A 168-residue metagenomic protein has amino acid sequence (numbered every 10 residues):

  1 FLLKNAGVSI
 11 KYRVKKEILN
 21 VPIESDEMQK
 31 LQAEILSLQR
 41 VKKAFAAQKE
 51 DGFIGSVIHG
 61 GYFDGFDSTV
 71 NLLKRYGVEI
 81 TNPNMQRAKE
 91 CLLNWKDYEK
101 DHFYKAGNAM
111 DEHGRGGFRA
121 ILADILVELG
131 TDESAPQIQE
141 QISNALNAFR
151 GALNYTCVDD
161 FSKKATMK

Functional and structural regions predicted by a protein language model:
F1-K168: Preference for long, amphipathic alpha-helical scaffolds in soluble/luminal domains and all-alpha bundles
